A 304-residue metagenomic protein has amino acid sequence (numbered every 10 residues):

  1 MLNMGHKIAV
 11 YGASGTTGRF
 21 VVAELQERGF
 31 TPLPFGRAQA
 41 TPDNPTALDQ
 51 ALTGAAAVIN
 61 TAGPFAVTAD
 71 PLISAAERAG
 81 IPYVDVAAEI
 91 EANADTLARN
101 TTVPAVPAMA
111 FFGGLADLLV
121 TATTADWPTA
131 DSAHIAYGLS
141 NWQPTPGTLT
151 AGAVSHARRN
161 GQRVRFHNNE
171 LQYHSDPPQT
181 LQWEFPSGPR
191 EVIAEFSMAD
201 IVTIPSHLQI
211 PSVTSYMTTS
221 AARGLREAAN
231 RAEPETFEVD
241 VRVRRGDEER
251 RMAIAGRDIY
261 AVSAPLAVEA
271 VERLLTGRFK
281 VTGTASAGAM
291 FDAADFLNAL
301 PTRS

Functional and structural regions predicted by a protein language model:
H6-E27: N-terminal Rossmann NAD(P)H-binding glycine-rich loop of SDR-like oxidoreductase domains
F35-P42: N-terminal Rossmann-fold cofactor-binding loop
P42-A57, T61-V67: Conserved Rossmann-fold cofactor-binding substructure of NAD(P)-dependent oxidoreductases
A51-G54, A66-D85: Rossmann-fold NAD(P) dinucleotide-binding segment
V86-P104: Rossmann-fold NAD(P)-binding glycine/threonine-rich loop
V106-A125: Short alpha-helices
A125-M252, A261: Active-site-lining helix/loop region of Rossmann-like oxidoreductase modules
A221-S304: C-terminal active-site/capping subdomain that shapes the small-molecule cofactor and substrate pocket of enzyme
